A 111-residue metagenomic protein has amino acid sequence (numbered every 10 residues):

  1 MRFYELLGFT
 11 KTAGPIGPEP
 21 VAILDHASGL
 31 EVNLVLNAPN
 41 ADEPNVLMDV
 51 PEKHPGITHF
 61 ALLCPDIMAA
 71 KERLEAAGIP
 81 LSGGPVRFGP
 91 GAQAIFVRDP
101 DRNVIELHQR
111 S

Functional and structural regions predicted by a protein language model:
M1-K11: Amphipathic alpha-helical segments
F3-Y4, L74, R102: Conserved active-site tyrosine of GNAT-family acetyltransferases
T10-A61, K71-R98, S111: Vicinal oxygen chelate
V104-L107: Short glycine-/small-residue motifs
